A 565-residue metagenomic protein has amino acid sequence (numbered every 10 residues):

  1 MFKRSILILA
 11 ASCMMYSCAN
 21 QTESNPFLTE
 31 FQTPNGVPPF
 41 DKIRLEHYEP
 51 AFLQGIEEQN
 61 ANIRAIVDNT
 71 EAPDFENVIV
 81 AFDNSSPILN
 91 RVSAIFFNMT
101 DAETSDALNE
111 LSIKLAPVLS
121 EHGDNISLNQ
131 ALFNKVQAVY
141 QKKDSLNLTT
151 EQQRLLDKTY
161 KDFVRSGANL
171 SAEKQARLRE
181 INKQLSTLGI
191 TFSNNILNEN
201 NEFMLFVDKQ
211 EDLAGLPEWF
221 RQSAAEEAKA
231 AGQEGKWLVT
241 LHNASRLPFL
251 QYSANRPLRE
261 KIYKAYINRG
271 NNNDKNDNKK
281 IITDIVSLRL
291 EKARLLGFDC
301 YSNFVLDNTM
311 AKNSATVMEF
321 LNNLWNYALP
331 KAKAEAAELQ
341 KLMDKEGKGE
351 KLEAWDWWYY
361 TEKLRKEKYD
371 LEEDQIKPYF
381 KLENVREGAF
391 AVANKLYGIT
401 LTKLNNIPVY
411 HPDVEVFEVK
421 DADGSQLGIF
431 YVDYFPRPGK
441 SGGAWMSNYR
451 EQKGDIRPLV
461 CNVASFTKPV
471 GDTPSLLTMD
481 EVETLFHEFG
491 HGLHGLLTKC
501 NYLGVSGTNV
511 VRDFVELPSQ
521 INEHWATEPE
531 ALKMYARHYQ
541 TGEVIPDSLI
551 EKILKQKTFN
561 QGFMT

Functional and structural regions predicted by a protein language model:
S5-C13: Sec-dependent N-terminal signal peptides
Y16-S17: C-terminal motif of bacterial Sec signal peptides marking the signal peptidase cleavage site
T22-L216: N-terminal helix-rich structural modules
Q32-H47, F96-L115, A138-E180, T240-K280 (+4 more regions): Short His/Asp/Glu-rich catalytic/ion-coordination signatures at enzyme active sites or charged loops
R44, D74-I88, L111, L148-L155 (+14 more regions): Secondary-structure capping and boundary motifs in well-ordered enzyme cores
L155, T187, N194, N198-T240 (+3 more regions): Active-site-proximal, well-structured secondary-structure segments within enzyme catalytic domains
L290-A293, G297, A393, K468 (+2 more regions): Active-site recognition of the HExxH zinc-binding catalytic motif
T484, E488, G492-W525: Zinc-dependent metallopeptidase catalytic helix centered on the HExxH motif and its immediate flanking segment
